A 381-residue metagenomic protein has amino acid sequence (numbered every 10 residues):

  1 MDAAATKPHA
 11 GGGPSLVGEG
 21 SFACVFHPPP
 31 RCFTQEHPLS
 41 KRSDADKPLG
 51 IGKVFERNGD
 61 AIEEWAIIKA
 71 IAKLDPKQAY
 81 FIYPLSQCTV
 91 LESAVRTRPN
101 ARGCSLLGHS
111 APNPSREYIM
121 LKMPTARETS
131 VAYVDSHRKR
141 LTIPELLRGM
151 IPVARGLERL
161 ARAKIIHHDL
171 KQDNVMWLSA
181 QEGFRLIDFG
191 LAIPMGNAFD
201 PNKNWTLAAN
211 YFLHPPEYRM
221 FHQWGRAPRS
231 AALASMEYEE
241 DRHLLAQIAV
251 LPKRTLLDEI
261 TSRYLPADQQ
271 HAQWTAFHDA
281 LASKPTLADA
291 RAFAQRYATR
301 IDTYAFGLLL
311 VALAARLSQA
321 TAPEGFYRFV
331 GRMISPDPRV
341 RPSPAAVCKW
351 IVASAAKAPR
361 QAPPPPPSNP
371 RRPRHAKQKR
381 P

Functional and structural regions predicted by a protein language model:
S21-G103: ATP-binding glycine-rich loop module of kinase domains
A79-E145: Conserved structural core of kinase catalytic domains
V153-L160: Conserved hydrophobic alpha-helix
A161-S179: Catalytic-loop of the protein kinase fold
G183-R185, F189-L317: C-lobe/activation-segment region of protein kinase-like
A322-S335: Conserved C-terminal C-lobe helix
R332-V347: A conserved short helix/loop substructure at the end of the activation segment of eukaryotic-like protein kinase domains
